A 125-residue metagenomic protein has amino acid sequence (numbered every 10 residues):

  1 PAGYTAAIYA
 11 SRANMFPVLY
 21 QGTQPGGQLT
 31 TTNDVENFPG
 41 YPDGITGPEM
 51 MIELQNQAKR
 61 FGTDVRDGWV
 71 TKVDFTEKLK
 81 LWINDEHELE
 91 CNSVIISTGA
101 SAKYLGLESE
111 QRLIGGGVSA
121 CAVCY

Functional and structural regions predicted by a protein language model:
P1-A2, Q24, A100-A102: Residue-level detector of alpha-helix initiation sites
P1-L19: N-terminal Rossmann-like FAD-binding beta1-loop-alpha1 element of flavoenzymes
A7-I8, T31, G106-S109: Short amphipathic alpha-helical segments
A13-N14, V35-E36, E110-I114: Glycine-rich, phosphate-binding/catalytic loops in enzymes
L19-T23, N33: Conserved acidic E/D residue at the C-terminus of a beta-strand in Rossmann-like folds
G26-Q28: A short beta-to-alpha transition loop/helix N-cap that caps and shapes the active-site region
T30-E88: N-terminal Rossmann-like dinucleotide/flavin-binding domain of flavoprotein oxidoreductases that bind FAD/FMN
V65-Y125: FAD-binding core/adjacent interface of flavoenzyme oxidoreductases
